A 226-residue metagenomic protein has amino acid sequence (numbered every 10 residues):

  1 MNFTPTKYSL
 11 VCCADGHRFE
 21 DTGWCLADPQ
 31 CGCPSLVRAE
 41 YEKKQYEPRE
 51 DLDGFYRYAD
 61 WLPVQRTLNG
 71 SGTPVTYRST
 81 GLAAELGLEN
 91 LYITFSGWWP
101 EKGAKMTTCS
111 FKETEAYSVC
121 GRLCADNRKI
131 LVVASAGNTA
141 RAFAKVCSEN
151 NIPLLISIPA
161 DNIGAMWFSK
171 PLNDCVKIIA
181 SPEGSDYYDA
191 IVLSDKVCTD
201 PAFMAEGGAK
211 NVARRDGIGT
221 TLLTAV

Functional and structural regions predicted by a protein language model:
M1-V226: PLP-dependent amino-acid enzyme catalytic core
